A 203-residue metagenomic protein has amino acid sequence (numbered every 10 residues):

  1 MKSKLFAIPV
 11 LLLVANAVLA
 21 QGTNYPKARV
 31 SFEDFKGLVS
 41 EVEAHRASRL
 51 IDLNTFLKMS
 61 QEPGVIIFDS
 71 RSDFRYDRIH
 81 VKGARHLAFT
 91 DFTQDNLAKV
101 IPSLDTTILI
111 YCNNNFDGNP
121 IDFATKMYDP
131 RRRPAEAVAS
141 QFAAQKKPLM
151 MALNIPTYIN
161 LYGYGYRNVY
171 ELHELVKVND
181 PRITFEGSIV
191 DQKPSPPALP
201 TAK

Functional and structural regions predicted by a protein language model:
M1-A7: Bacterial N-terminal signal peptides that target proteins for export
V14-A17: N-terminal signal peptide c-region/cleavage motif recognized by signal peptidases
A20-A47, D77-L87, F92-K203: Rhodanese-like catalytic fold shared by cysteine-dependent sulfurtransferases and DSP/PTP-type phosphatases
A44-M59: A short, well-structured juxtamembrane/interface segment
K58, R75-R78: Short, solvent-exposed loop/turn elements at domain surfaces
Q61-P63, L104-D105: Residue-level preference for short coil/turn positions at secondary-structure junctions
I66-R71, A84-L87: Short hydrophobic beta-strand that contains or immediately precedes a catalytic carboxylate
